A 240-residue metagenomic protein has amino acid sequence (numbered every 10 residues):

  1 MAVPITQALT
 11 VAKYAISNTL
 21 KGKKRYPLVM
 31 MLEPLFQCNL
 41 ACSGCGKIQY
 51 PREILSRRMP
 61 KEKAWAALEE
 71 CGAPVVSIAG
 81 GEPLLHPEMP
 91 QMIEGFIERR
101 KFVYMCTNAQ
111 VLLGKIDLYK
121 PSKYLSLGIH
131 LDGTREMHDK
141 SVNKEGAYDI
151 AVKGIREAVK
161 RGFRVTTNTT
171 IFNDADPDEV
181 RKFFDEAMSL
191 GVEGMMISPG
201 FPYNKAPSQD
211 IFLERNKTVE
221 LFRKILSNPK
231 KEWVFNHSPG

Functional and structural regions predicted by a protein language model:
A2-L118, K123: Conserved alpha-helical substructure of the radical SAM core
V29-M31, V75-S77, F102-Y104, S126-G128 (+3 more regions): Structural preference for beta-strand elements that scaffold enzyme active sites
F36, D132-R135: Alpha-helix N-cap/helix-start capping motif
C45-Q49, R135-E136, K205: Short glycine/proline- and charge-enriched loop/turn segments that cap or connect secondary-structure elements
R52, P83, Q110, T134 (+2 more regions): Residue-level marker for beta-strand->alpha-helix junctions and adjacent short loops that shape enzyme
M59, H130-D132, K140, K144-G240: Radical SAM enzyme [4Fe-4S]-AdoMet core and its adjacent flexible, acidic and glycine-rich loops/tails across
K115, M137-K140: Short, charged, surface-exposed secondary-structure boundary motifs
